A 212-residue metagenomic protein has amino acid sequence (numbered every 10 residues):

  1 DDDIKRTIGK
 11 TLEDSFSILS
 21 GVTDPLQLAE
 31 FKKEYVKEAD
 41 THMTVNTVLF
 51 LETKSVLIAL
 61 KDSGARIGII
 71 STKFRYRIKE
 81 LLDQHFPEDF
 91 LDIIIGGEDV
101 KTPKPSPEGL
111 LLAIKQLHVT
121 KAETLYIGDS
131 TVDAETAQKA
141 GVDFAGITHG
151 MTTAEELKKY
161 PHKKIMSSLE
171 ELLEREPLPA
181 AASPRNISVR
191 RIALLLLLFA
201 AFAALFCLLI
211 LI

Functional and structural regions predicted by a protein language model:
D1-D3, Q27, D89-I93, K121-L125: Short acidic capping loops at alpha-helix termini that bridge into adjacent secondary structure
D1-K54, A59, S63: N-terminal helical cap/lid subdomain that shapes the substrate entry/recognition surface in HAD-like hydrolases
S15-T23, N46, K54, I58-G68 (+3 more regions): Substrate-recognition/cap helix-loop segment adjacent to the acidic, metal-dependent catalytic center of Asp-based
T72, E98, S130, T148-M151 (+1 more regions): Short secondary-structure boundary segments
P103-A134: Conserved Lys-Pro-Asp/Glu-containing loop-to-beta segment of HAD-superfamily phosphomonoesterases, centered on
L125-K164: Acidic, Mg2+-coordinating phosphoryl-transfer loop and its flanking beta/alpha structural elements, shared across
S183-F199: Juxtamembrane cytosolic/matrix-side boundary and N-terminal portion of single-pass signal-anchor/stop-transfer
F206-I212: Juxtamembrane boundary at the C-terminal end of a transmembrane helix
